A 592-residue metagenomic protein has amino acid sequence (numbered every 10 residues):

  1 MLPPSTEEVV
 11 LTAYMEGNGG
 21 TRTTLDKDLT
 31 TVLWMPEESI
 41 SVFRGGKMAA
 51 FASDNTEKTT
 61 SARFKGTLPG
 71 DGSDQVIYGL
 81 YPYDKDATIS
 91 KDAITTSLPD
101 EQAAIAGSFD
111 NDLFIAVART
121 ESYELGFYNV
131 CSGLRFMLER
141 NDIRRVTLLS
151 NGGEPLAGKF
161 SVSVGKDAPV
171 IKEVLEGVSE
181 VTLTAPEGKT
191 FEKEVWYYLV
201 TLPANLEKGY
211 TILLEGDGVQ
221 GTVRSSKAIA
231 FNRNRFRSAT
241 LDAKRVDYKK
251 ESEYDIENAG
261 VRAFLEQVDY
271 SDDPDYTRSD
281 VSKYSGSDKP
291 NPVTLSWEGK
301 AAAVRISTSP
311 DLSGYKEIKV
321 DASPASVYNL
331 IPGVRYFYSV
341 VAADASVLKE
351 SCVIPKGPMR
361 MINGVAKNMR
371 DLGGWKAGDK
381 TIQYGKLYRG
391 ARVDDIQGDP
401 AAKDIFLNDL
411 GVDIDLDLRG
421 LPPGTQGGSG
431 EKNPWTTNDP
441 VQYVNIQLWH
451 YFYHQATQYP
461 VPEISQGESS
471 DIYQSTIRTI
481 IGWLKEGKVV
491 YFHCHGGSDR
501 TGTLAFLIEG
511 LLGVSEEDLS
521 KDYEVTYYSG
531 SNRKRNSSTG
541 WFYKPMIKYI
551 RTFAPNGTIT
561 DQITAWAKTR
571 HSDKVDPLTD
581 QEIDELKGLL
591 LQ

Functional and structural regions predicted by a protein language model:
M1-K250: Sec-type signal peptide cleavage vicinity
R245-V490, T503-Q592: Cys-dependent protein tyrosine phosphatase-like superfamily
F492-C494: Hydrophobic anchor at the beta1->P-loop junction of P-loop NTPases
G496-T501: Ser/Thr-glycine-rich phosphate-binding loops at phosphate-binding pockets of nucleotides, nucleotide cofactors
